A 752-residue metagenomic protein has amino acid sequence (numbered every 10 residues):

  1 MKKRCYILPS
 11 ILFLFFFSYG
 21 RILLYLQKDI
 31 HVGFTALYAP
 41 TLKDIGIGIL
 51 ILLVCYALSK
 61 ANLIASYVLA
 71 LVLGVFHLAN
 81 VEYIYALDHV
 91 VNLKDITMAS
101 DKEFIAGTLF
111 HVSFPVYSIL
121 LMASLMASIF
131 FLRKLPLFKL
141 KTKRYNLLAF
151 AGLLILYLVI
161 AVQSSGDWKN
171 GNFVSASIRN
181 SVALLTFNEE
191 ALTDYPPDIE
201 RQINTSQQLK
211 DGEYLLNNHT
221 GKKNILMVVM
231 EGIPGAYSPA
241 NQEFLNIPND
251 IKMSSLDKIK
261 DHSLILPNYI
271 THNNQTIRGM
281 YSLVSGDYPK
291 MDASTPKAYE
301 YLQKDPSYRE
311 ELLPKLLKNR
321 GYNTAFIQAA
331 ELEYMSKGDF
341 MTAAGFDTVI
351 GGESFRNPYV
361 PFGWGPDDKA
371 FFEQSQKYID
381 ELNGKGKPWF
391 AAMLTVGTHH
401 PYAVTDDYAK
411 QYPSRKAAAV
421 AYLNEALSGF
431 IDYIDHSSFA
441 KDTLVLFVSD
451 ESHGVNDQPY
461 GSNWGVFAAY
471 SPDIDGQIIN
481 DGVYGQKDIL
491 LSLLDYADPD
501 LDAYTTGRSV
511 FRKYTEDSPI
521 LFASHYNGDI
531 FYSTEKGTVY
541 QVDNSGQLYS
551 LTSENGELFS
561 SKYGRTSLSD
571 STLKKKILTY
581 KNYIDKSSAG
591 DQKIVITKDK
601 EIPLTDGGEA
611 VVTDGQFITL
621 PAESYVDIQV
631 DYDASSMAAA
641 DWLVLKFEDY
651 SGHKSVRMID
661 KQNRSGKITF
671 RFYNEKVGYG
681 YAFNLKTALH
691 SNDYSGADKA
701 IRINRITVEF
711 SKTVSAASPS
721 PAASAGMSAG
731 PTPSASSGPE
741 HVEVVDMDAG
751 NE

Functional and structural regions predicted by a protein language model:
M1-S181: Transmembrane and membrane-interface helices of multi-pass, inner-membrane envelope-modifying transferases
S175-T505, R512-H525: Soluble catalytic regions of membrane-associated enzymes that act on cell-envelope and secretory-pathway components
L317, D614-M637, G666-N674, I706-V708: Extra-cytoplasmic beta-strand recognition segments
L332-M335, D475-D606, N704, E709-P721 (+4 more regions): Membrane-interface soluble catalytic domains
T597-D599, T605-G608, E623-Y625, K661-K667: Solvent-exposed, conformationally flexible loop/turn segments
G608, D631-I668, N674: Extracellular ligand-binding interfaces
S624-V626, A638-L643, Y681, K699 (+1 more regions): Short beta-strand/loop motifs in extracellular/secreted proteins, especially within beta-sandwich accessory domains
F670-R702, I706: Extracellular beta-strand ligand-recognition surfaces/modules
